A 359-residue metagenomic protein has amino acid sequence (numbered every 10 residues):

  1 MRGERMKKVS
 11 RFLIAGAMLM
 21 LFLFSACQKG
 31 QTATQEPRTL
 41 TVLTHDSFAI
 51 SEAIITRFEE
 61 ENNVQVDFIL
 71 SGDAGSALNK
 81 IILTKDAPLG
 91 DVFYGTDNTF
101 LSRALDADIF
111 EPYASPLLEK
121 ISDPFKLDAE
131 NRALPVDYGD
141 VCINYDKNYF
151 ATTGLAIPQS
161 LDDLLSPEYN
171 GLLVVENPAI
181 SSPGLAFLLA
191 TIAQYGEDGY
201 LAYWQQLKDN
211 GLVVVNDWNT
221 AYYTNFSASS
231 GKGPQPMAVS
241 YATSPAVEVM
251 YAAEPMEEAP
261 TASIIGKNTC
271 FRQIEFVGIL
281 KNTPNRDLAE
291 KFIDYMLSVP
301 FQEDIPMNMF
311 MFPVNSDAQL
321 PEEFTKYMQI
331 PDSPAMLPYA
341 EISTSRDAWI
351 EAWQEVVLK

Functional and structural regions predicted by a protein language model:
M1-L40: Short, low-complexity disordered leader/linker segments with a strong preference for bacterial N-terminal type II
G30-R103, K359: Early extracytoplasmic/lumenal segment of secretory-pathway proteins
E52, A74-F110, L118-A129, T224 (+1 more regions): Pocket-flanking alpha-helical
P88-F93, E111-K147, D162, G171-P178: A structural signal for short loop-to-beta-strand junctions that line the ligand-binding cleft of periplasmic/secreted
N98-I109, K126-A156, G184-Q194, R272-G278: Periplasmic solute-binding protein
E111-E119, A133-L134, D162-L165, A242 (+2 more regions): Short beta-strand->loop
L189-I264, N268-T269: Ligand-binding pocket segment of bilobal, Venus flytrap-like solute-binding proteins
E275, L280-A335: Mature extracytoplasmic/periplasmic domains
